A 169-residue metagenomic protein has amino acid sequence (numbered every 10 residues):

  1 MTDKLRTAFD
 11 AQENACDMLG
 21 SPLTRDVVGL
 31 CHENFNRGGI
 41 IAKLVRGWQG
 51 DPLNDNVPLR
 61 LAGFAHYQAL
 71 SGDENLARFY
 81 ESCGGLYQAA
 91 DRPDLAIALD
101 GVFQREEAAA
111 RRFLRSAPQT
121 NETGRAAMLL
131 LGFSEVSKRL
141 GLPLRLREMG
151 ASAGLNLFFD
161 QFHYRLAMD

Functional and structural regions predicted by a protein language model:
M1-R145, S152-D169: Rossmann-like AdoMet
